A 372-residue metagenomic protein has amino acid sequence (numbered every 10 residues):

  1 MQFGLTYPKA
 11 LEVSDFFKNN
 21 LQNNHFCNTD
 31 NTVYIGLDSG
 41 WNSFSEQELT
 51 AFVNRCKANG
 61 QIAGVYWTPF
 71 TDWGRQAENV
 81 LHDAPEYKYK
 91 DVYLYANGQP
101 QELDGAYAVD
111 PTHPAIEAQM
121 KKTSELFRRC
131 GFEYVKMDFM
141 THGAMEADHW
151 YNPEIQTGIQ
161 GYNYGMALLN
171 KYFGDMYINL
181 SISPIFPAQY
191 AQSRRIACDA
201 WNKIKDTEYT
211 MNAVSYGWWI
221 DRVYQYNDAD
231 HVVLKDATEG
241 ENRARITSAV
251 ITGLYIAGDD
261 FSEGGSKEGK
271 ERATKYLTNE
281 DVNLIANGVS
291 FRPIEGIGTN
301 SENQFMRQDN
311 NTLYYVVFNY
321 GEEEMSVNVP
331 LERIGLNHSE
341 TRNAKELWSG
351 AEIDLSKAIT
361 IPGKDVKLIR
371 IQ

Functional and structural regions predicted by a protein language model:
M1-K9, Y34-E46, E102-A118, T141 (+1 more regions): The substrate-binding groove and active-site-proximal loops of carbohydrate-active enzymes, especially glycoside
P8-S39, C130-G131: Catalytic domains of carbohydrate-active enzymes, especially glycoside hydrolases
N20-H25, P111-F139: An active-site-proximal structural segment forming one wall of the substrate-binding cleft that immediately precedes
D30-Y95, M166-D175, L180: Acidic/aromatic-lined carbohydrate-recognition and catalytic surfaces of CAZymes acting on diverse glycans
V80-P114, A118, Y164-K267: Glycan-recognition surfaces
R243, A249-T252, A257, E295-L336 (+1 more regions): Carbohydrate-binding surface patches
E332-G350: Solvent-exposed beta-hairpin/edge-strand motifs
I353-Q372: C-terminal beta-strand-rich structural cap/linker in extracellular carbohydrate-active enzymes
